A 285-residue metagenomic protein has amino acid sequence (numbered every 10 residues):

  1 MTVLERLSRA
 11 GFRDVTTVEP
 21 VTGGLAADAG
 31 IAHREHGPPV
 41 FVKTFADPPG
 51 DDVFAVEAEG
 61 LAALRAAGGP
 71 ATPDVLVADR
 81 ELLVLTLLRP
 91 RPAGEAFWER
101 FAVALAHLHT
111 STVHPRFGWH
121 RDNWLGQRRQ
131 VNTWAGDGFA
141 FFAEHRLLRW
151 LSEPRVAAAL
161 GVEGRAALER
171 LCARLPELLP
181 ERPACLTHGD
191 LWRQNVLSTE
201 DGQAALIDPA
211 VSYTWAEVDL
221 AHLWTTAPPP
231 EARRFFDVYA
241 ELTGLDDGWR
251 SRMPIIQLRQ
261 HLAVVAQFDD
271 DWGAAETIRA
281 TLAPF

Functional and structural regions predicted by a protein language model:
M1-G11, E35-P38, A283: Short, low-complexity, intrinsically disordered N-terminal peptides in bacterial proteins
T2-S8, V113-H188, T199, E241: An alpha-helical support segment within catalytic cores of ATP-dependent transferases
F12-E19: Conserved N-terminal boundary motif of the eukaryotic protein kinase catalytic domain
P20-A140: ATP-binding pocket architecture of kinase catalytic cores
D47, A78-L82, P90-R91, L147 (+3 more regions): Short, solvent-exposed loop/turn segments at secondary-structure junctions
D51, G136-A143, R182-L186, R193 (+2 more regions): Active-site Asp-x-Gly
F97, D190, P254-Q257: An acidic site on a long C-lobe helix of protein kinase domains
R149-A173, E177, W215-V218, H222-F285: A conserved long alpha-helix in the C-terminal portion of kinase-like catalytic domains
